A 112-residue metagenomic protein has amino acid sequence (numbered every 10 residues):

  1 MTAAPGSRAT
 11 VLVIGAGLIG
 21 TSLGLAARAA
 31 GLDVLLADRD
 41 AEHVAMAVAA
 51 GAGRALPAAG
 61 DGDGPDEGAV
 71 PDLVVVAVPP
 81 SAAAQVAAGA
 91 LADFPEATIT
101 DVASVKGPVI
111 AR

Functional and structural regions predicted by a protein language model:
M1-A59, G64-D66: NAD(P)+-binding Rossmann beta1-loop-alpha1 motif at the extreme N-terminus of oxidoreductases
T21-S22, A83, G107-V109: Short glycine/serine/threonine-rich phosphate/pyrophosphate-binding segments that cradle anionic phosphate groups
L23, A27, V75, T100-A103: Long, contiguous hydrophobic alpha-helical segments, chiefly transmembrane helices and signal peptides
V34, I99-T100: Hydrophobic/aromatic residues located in beta-strands of well-ordered beta-sheets within soluble catalytic
R39, V78, V102: Short beta->alpha hinge that forms the Motif I/post-I loop of the SAM-binding pocket
A59-T98: Rossmann-like NAD(P)-binding element
V102-R112: Rossmann-fold NAD(P)-binding glycine/threonine-rich loop
